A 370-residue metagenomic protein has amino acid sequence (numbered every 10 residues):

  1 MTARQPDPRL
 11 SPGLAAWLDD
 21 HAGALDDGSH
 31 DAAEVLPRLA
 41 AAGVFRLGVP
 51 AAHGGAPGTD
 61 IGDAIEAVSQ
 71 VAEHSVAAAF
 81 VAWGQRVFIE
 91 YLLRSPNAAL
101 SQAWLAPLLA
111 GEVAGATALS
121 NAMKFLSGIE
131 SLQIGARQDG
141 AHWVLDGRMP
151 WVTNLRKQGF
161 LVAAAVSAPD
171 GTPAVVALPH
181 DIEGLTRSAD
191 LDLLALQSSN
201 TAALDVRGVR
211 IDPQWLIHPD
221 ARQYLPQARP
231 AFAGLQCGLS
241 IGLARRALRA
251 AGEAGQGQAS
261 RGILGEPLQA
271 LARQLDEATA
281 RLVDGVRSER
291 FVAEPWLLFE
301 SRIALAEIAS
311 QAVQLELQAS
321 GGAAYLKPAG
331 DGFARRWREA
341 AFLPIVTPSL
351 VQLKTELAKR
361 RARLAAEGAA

Functional and structural regions predicted by a protein language model:
D19-D27, Q256, L275-S310, Q314-P328: C-terminal helix-coil-helix/basic helical segment that borders enzyme active sites and/or dimer interfaces and provides
D31-A41, F45-D146, T153: Glycine-rich flavin
W151-L185: A short core secondary-structure module
I182-R210, A221-Y224: Flexible, small-/acidic-enriched active-site or ligand-binding loops
D205-A233, A247-A259, V283-V286: A glycine-rich, basic-preceded beta-loop-alpha segment at the flavin cofactor/substrate interface of flavin-utilizing
L235-E294: Extended amphipathic alpha-helical segments enriched in small hydrophobics
G242, Q269-D276, F299, I303-S310 (+1 more regions): Generic structural signal for well-ordered, non-transmembrane alpha-helical segments in soluble/cytosolic regions
G322-A370: Glycine-rich phosphate/cofactor-binding loops in nucleotide/flavin-utilizing enzymes
